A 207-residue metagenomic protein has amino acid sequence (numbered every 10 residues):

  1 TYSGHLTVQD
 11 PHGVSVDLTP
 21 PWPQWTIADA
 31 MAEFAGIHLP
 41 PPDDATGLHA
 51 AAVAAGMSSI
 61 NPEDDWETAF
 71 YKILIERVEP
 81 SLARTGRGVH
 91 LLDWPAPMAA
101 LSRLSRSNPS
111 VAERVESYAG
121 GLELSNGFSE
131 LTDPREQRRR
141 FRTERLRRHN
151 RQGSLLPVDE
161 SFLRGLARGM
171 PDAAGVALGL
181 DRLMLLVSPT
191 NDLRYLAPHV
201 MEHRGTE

Functional and structural regions predicted by a protein language model:
T1-E207: Class II aminoacyl-tRNA synthetase catalytic cores and aaRS-like
